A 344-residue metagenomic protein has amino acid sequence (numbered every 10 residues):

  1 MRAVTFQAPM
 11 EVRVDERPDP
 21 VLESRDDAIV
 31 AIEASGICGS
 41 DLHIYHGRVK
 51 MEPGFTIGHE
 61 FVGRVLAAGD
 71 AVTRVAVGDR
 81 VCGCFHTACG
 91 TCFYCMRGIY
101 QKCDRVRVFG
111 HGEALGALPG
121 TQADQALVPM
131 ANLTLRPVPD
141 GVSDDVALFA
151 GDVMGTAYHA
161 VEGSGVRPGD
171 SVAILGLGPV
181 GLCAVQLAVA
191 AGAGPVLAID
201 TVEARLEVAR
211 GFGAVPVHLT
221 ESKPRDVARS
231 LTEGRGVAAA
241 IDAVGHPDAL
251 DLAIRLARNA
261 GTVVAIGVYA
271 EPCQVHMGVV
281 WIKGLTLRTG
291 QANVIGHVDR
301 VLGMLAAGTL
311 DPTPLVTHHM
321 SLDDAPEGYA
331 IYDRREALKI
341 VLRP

Functional and structural regions predicted by a protein language model:
M1-A3, D251-R255, I295-P344: C-terminal hydrophobic helical "lid"/dimerization subdomain of Rossmann-like NAD(P)H-dependent oxidoreductases
P20-S35, H46-M96, P139-G141: Glycine-rich beta-strand-centered segment in the early N-terminal region that forms part of a ligand/cofactor-binding
T91-L175: NAD(P)H dinucleotide-binding glycine-rich loop of Rossmann-like/cofactor-binding domains, especially the beta1-alpha1
P137-S222, D226: Mid-domain Rossmann-like dinucleotide-binding core that forms the NAD(H)/NADP(H) cofactor-binding site
A193, G211, H246-A307, P344: Glycine-rich phosphate-binding loop and adjacent beta-alpha segment of Rossmann(oid) nucleotide-cofactor-binding
L231-A239: A glycine-rich helix->loop->beta "capping" turn within Rossmann-like NAD(P)(H)-dependent oxidoreductase domains
